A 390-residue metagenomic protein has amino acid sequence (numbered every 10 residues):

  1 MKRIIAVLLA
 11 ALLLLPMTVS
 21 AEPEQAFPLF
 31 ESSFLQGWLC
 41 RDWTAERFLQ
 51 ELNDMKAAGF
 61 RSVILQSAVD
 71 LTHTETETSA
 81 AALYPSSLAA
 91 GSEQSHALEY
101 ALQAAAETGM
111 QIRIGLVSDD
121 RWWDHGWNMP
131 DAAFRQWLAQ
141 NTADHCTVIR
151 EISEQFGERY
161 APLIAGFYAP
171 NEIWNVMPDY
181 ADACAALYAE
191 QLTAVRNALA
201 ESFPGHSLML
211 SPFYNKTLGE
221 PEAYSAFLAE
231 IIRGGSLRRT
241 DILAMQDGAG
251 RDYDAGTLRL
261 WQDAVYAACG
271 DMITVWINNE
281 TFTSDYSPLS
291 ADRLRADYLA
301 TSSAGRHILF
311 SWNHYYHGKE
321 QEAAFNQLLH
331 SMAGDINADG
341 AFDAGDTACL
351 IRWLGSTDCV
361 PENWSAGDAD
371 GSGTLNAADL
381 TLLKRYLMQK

Functional and structural regions predicted by a protein language model:
L15-P23, S331-K390: Cellulosome-associated attachment modules in secreted, modular CAZymes
E22-V69, Y214: Boundary/entry segment of secreted carbohydrate-active catalytic domains
F27, S95-E99, Q103, I112-E154: Active-site-adjacent "subsite" loops/lids of carbohydrate-active enzymes
R41-M55, H145-Q155, P221-G234, L289-A300: Short, acidic/polar
R47-W123, A183-M209, L258-L260: Aromatic-lined substrate-binding rim segments of carbohydrate-active enzymes
R113-W123, A139, I164-E172, Q191-S225 (+3 more regions): Aromatic-lined carbohydrate-recognition surfaces of secreted/lumenal glycan-active proteins
V117-W123, V148-D182, I308: Active-site groove signature of glycoside hydrolases
T240, A244-A255, W261-A264, A268-S331: Substrate-binding cleft of secreted/luminal carbohydrate-active enzymes
